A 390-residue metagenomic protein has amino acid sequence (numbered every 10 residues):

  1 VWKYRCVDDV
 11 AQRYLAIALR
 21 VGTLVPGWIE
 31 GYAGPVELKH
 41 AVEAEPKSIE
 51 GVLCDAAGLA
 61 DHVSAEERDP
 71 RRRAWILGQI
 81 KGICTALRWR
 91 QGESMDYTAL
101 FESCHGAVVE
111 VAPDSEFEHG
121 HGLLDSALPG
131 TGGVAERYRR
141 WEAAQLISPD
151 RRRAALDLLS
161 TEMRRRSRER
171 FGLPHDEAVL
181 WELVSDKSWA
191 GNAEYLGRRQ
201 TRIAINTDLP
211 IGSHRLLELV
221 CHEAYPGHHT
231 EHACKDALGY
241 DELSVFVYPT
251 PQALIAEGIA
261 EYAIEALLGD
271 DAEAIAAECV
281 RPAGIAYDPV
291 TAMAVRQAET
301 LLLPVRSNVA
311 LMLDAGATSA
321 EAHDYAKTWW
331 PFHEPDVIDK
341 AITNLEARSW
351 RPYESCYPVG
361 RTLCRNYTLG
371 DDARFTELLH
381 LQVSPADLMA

Functional and structural regions predicted by a protein language model:
V1-A390: N-terminal maturation segment of proteins
